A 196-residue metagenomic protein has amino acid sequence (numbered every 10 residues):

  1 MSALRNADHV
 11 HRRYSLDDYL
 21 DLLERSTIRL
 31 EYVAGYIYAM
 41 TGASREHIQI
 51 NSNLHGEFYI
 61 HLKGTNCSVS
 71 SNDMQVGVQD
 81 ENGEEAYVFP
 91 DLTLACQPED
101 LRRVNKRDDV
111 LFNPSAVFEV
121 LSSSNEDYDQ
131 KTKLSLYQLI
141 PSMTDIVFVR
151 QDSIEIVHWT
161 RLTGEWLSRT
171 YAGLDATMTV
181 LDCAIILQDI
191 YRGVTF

Functional and structural regions predicted by a protein language model:
M1-F196: Gly/Pro/Ser/Thr-rich low-complexity, intrinsically disordered segments predominantly at protein N-termini
